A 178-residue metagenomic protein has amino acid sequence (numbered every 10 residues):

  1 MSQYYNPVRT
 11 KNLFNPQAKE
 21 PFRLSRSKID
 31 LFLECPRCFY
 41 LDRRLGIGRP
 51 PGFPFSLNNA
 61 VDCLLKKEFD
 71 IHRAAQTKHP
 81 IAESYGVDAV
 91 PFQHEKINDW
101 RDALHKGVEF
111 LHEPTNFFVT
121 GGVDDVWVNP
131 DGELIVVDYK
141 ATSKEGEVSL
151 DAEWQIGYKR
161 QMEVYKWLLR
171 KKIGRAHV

Functional and structural regions predicted by a protein language model:
M1-L134: Metal-dependent nuclease catalytic cores that hydrolyze phosphodiester bonds in DNA/RNA, characterized by
M1-S2, A176-V178: Short intrinsically disordered, low-complexity coil segments enriched in acidic
D102-H177: Mg2+/Mn2+-dependent nuclease catalytic core
